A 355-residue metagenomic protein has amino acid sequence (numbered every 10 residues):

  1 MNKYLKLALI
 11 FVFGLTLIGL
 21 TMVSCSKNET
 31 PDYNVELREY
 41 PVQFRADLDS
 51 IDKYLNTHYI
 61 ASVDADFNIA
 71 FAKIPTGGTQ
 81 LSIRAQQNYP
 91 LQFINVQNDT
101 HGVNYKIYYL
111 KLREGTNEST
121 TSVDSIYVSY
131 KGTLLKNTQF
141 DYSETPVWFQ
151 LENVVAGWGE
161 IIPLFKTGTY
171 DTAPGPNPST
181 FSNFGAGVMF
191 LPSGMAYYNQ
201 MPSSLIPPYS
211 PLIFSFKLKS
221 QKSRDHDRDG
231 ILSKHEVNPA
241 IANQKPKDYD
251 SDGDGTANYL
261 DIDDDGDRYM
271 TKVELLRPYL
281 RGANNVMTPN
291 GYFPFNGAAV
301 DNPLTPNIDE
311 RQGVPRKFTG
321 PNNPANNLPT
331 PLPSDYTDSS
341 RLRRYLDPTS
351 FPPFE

Functional and structural regions predicted by a protein language model:
N2-V12: Bacterial N-terminal signal peptides that target proteins for export
Y4, S26-E355: Cross-family detector of peptidyl-prolyl cis-trans isomerase
F11-G14, F44: Generic alpha-helical segment signature
L15-G19: Alpha-helical transmembrane segments
L20-S24: C-terminal motif of bacterial Sec signal peptides marking the signal peptidase cleavage site
